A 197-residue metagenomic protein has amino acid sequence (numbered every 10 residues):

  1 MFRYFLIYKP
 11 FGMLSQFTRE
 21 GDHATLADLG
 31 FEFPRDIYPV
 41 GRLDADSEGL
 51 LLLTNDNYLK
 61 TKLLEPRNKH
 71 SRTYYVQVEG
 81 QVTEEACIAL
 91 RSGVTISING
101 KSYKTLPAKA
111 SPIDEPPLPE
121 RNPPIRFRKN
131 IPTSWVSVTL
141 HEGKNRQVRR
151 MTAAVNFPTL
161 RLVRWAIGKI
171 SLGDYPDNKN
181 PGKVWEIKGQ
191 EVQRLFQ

Functional and structural regions predicted by a protein language model:
M1-Q197: RNA pseudouridine synthases
